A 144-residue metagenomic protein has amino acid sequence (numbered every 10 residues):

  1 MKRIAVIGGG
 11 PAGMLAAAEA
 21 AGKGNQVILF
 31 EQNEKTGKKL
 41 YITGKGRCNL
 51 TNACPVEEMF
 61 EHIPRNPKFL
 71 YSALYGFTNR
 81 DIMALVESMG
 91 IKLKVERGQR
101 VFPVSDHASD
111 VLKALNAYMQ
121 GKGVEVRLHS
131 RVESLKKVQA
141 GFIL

Functional and structural regions predicted by a protein language model:
M1-K2, K23-N25, T36, K122 (+1 more regions): Short coil/turn connectors at secondary-structure junctions
K2-L29: N-terminal Rossmann-like FAD-binding beta1-loop-alpha1 element of flavoenzymes
I4-I7, V27, V111, G123-V124 (+1 more regions): Hydrophobic aliphatic residue packing
A16-A17, K39, K137: Short glycine-/acidic-enriched loop or helix-start segments at secondary-structure transitions that form or flank
L29-Q32, S134-K136: Short linear motifs in intrinsically disordered
Q32-E125, S130: Conserved N-terminal/central alpha/beta ligand/cofactor-binding core
L128-G141: A conserved short coil-to-beta-strand element within the FAD-binding core of flavoproteins
